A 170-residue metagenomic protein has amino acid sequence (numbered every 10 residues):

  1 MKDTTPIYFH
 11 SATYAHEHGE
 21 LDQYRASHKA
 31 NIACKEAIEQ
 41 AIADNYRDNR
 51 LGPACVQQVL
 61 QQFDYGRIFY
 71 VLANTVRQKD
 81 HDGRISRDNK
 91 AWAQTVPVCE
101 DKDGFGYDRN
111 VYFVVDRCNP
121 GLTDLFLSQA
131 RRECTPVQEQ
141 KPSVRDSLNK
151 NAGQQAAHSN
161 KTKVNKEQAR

Functional and structural regions predicted by a protein language model:
M1-A169: Gram-negative host-targeted secretion-system effectors, predominantly Type III and Type IV, recognized via long
